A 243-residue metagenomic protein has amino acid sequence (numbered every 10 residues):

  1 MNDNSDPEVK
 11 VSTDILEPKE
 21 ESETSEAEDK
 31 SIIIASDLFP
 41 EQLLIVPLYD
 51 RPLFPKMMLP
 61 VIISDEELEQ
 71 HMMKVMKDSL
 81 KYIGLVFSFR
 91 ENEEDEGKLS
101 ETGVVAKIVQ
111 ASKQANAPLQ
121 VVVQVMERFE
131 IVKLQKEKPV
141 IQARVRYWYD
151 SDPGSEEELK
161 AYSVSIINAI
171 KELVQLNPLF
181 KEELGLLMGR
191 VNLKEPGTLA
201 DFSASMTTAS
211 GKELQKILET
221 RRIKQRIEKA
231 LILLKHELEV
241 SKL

Functional and structural regions predicted by a protein language model:
N2-L243: N-terminal low-complexity, acidic/polar interaction/targeting segments
